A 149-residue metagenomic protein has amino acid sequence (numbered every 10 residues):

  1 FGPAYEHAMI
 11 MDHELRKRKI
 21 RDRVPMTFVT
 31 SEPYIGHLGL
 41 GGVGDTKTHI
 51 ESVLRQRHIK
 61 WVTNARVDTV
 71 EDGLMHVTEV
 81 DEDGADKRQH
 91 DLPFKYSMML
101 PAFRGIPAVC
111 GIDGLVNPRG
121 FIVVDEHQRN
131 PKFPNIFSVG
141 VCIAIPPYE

Functional and structural regions predicted by a protein language model:
F1-P3, P33-S52, V62: Short beta-strand to alpha-helix junction loop
F1-T27: Rossmann-like NAD(P)H-binding beta-loop-alpha module
A4-A8, K47, F121: Amphipathic alpha-helical segments in well-structured domains
P25-P33, L92, S97-M98: Extended hydrophobic secondary-structure segments that form protein cores and membrane-embedded regions
T27, K60-V62, F137: General small-molecule cofactor/ligand-binding pocket signal
K60-H76: A conserved short coil-to-beta-strand element within the FAD-binding core of flavoproteins
T78-H90: A structured beta-alpha segment of the ubiquitous adenosine-cofactor-binding alpha/beta core
P93-E149: FAD-site-proximal beta/loop scaffold in flavoenzymes
